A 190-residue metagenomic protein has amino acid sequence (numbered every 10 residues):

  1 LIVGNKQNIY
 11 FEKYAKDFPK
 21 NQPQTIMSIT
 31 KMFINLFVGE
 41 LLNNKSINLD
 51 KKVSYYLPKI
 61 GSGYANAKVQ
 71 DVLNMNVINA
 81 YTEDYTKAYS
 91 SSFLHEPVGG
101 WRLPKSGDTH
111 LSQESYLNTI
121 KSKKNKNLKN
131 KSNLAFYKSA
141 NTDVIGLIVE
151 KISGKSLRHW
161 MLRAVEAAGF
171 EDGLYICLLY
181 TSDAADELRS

Functional and structural regions predicted by a protein language model:
L1-F18: A short, well-structured edge-of-sheet supersecondary motif
Q7, Q24-L49, V72, I145-V149: Active-site SXXK
I9-F11, T86-N130, K155-L174: Short, charged, amphipathic alpha-helices and their helix-cap/turn boundaries
P19-K20, K124-K131, N141-D143, L178-L179: Flexible glycine/proline-enriched surface loops and loop-helix/loop-strand junctions
K20-Q24, P58-I60, L128-A135, G146-E150: Second-shell loop/turn segments in exported
M27-F33, Y64-A67, F136-D143: Aromatic- and histidine-enriched alpha-helix N-cap/loop-to-helix transition segments that scaffold the rims
N43-Y85, K124, A140, I152-S182: Active-site helix/loop module of the DD-peptidase/beta-lactamase fold, centered on the serine-lysine SxxK catalytic
Y180-S190: Single conserved hydrophobic/aromatic residue that forms the stacking wall/gate of nucleotide- or nucleobase-binding
